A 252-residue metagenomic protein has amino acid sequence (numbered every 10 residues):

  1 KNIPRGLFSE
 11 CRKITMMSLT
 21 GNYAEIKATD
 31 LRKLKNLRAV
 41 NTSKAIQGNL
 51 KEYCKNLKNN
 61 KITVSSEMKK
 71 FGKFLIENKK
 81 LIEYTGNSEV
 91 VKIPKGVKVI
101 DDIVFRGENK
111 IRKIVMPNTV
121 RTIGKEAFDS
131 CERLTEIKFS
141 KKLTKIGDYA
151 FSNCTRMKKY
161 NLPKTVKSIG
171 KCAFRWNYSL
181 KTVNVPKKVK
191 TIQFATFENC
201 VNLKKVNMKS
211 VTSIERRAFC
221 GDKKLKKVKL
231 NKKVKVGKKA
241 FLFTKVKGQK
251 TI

Functional and structural regions predicted by a protein language model:
K1-N2, C11-K27, L34-N49, K58-K73 (+8 more regions): Structural signature of tandem-repeat unit edges
P4-L7, D30, D102-V104, G124-A127 (+5 more regions): Consensus positions within tandem repeat domains that build extended binding/scaffold surfaces
C54: Conserved, function-critical positions that sit in or immediately flank catalytic and ligand-binding motifs
L75, K79-E83: Eukaryotic protein-protein interaction scaffolds centered on beta-propeller repeats
